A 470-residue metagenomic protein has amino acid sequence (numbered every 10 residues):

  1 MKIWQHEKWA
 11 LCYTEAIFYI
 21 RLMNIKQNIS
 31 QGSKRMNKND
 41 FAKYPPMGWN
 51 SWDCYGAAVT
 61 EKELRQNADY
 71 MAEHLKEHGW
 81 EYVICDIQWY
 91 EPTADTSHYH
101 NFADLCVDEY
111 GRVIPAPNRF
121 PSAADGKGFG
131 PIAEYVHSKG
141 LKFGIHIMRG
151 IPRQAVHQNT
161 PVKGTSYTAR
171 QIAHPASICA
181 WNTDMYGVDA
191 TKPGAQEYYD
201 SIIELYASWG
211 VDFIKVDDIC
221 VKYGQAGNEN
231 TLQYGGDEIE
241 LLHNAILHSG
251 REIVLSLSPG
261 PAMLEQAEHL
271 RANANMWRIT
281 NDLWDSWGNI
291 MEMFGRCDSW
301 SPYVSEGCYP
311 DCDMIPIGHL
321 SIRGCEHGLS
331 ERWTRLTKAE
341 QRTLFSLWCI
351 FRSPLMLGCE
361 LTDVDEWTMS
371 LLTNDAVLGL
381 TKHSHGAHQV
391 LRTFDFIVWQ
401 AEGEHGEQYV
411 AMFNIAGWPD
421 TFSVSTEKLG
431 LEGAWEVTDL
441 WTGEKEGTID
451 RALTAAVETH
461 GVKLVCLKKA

Functional and structural regions predicted by a protein language model:
C12-R35: Short, Lys/Arg-enriched N-terminal segments with co-localized hydrophobic residues within the first ~10-30 amino acids
P46-S51, E81-D86, E91, K142-I147 (+8 more regions): Structural recognition of the beta-strand scaffold that forms the well-ordered cores of secreted hydrolase catalytic
M71-Y135, K139-E229: Aromatic-lined carbohydrate-binding/catalytic grooves of carbohydrate-active enzymes
L141-V156, H243-L264: Aromatic-lined carbohydrate-recognition surfaces of secreted/lumenal glycan-active proteins
D189-T191, E197, L247-E360: Glycan-recognition surfaces
R342, W348-F351, M356-G358, R392-L431 (+1 more regions): Carbohydrate-binding surface patches
T343-L391: Catalytic cores of secreted or luminal carbohydrate-active enzymes
T448-A470: C-terminal beta-strand-rich structural cap/linker in extracellular carbohydrate-active enzymes
